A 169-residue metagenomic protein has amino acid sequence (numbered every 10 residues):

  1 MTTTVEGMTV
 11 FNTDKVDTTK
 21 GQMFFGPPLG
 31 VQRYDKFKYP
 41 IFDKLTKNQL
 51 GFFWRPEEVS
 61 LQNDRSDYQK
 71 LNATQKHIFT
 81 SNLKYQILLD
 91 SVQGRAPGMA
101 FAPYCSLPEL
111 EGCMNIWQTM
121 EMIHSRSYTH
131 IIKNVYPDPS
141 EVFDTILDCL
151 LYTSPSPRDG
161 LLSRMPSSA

Functional and structural regions predicted by a protein language model:
T2-L61, Q75, P108-G112: Extreme N-terminal leader/anchor segments
E57-K70, G94-A96, S154: Active-site-adjacent bridging/hinge elements
A73-P103, M120-R126: Alpha-helical bundle segments that constitute or directly flank the non-heme di-iron/ferroxidase center
A100-G112, N134-E141: Inter-helical turn/loop segments and adjacent helix faces that build the functional surface of alpha-helical bundle
Q118-L147: Carboxylate/His-rich catalytic cores and anion/metal-binding grooves
Y152-D159: Conserved small/polar residues in nucleotide/adenosyl-binding loops
S163-A169: Hydrophobic alpha-helical segments, chiefly the membrane-spanning helices and signal/signal-anchor peptides
